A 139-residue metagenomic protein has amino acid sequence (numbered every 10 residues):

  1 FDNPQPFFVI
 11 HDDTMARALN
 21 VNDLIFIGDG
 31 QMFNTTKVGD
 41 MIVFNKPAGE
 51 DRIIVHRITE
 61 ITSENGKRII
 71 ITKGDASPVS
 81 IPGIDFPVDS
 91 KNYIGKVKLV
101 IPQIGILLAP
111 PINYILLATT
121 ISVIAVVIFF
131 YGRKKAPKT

Functional and structural regions predicted by a protein language model:
F1-K73: Feature for secretory/organellar precursors and membrane-associated catalytic proteins
F1-M32, V100-T139: Protein maturation boundaries and topogenic segments
F33-T36, D51-R52, R68-I69, S80-G83 (+2 more regions): Glycine-rich loops and low-complexity Gly/Arg-rich segments that provide flexible linkers or classic glycine-based
T59, E64-I106: Extended, hydrophilic extramembrane loops/domains of integral membrane proteins
